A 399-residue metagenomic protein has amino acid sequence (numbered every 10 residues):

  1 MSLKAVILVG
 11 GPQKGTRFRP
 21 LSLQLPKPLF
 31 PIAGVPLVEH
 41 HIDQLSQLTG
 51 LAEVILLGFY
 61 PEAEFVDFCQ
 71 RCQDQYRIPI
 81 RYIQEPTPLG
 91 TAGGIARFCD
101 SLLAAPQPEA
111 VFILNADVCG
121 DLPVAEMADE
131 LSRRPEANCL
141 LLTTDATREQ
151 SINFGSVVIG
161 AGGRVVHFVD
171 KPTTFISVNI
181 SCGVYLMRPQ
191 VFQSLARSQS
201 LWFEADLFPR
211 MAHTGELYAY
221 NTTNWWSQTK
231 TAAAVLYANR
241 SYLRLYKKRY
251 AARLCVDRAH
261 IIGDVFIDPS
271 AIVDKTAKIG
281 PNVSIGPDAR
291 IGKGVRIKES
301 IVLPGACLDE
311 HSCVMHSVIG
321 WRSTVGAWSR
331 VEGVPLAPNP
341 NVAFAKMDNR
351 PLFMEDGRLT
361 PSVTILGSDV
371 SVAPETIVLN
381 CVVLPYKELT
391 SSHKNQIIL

Functional and structural regions predicted by a protein language model:
S2-P26, F30-E126, T360, E375-I377 (+3 more regions): Conserved N-terminal catalytic core of the sugar/cofactor nucleotidyltransferase
G10, R296-L399: Glycine-rich hexapeptide-repeat left-handed beta-helix
G58, Q84, N115, L141-T143 (+2 more regions): Short loop/edge segments at beta-strand edges and connector loops that shape dinucleotide/nucleotide cofactor-binding
A92, A96, E204, G294 (+1 more regions): Glycine-rich phosphate-binding loop at the start of an alpha helix
L103, Q107, V111-F112, C119-P135 (+2 more regions): Catalytic-core segments of class I nucleotidyltransferases/pyrophosphorylases that form NMP-activated intermediates
L243-A271: Long, charged amphipathic helices and adjacent flexible linkers at domain junctions
V265-I267, I272-R296: C-terminal accessory/binding modules appended to enzymatic or scaffolding proteins
